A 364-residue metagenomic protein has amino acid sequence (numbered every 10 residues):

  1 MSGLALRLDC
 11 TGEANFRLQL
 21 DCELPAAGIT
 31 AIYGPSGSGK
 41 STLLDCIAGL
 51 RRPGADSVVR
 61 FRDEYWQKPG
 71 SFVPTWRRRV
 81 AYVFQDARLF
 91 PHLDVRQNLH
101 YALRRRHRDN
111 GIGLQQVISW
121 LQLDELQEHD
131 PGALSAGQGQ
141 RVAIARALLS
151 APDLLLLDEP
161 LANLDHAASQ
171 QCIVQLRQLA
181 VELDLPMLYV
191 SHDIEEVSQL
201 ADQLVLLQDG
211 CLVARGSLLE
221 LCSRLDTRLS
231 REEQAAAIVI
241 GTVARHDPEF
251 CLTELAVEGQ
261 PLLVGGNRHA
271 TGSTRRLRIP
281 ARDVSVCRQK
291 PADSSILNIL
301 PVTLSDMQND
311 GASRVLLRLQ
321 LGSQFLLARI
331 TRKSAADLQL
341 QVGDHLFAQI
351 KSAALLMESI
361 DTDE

Functional and structural regions predicted by a protein language model:
E64, K68, D109-L126, R177-Q178: Conserved ABC ATPase "signature" region
Y65-A81, R105: ABC ATPase NBD coupling module
D130-L134, Q138: Conserved ABC ATPase signature
L149-D153: A short, proline-enriched helix->beta-strand linker immediately N-terminal to the Walker B motif in ABC-type P-loop
L155-E159: Catalytic Walker B motif of ABC-type/P-loop ATPase nucleotide-binding domains
V181, S191-Q260: Internal alpha/beta loop-helix hairpins
P261-Q308, F325, R329-E364: Glycine/charge-rich catalytic "coupling/switch" loops of P-loop NTPases
